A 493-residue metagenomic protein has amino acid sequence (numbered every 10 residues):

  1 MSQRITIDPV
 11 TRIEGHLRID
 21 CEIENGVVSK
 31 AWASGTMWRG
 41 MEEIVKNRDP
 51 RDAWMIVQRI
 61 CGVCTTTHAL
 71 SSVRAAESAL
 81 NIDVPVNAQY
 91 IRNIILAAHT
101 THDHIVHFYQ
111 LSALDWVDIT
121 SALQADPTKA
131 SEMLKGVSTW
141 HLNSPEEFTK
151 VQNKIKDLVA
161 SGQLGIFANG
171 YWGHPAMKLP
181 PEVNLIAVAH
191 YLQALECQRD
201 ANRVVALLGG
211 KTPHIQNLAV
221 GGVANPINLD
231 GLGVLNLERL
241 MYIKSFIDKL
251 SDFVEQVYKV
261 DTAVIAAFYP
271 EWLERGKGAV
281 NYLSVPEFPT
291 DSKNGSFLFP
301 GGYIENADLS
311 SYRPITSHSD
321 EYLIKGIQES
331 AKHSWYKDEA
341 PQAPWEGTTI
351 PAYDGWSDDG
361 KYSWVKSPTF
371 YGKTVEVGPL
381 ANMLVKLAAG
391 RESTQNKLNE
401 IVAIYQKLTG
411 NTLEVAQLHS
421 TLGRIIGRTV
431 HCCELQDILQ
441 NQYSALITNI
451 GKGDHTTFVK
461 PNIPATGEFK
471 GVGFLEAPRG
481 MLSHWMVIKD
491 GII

Functional and structural regions predicted by a protein language model:
M1-R479, K489-D490: Active-site bordering "gate/hinge" segments that shape substrate access to catalytic or cofactor-binding pockets
H484-I493: C-terminal structured subdomain/cap of oxidoreductase catalytic cores
